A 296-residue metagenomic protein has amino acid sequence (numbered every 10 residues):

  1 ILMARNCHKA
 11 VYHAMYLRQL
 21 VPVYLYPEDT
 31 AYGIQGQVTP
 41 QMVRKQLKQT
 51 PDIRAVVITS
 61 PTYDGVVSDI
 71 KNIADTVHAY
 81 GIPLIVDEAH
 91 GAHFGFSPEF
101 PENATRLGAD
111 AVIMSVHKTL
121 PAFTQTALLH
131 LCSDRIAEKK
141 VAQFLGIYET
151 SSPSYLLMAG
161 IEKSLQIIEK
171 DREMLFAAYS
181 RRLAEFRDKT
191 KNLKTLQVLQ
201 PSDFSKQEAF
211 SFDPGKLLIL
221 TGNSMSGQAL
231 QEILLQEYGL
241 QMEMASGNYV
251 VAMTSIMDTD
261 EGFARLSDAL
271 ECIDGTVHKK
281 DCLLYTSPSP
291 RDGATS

Functional and structural regions predicted by a protein language model:
I1-S202, T221: Conserved PLP-enzyme active-site core in the AAT-like
H13, E208-F210, E243: Sterically constrained small-residue positions within well-ordered secondary structures of folded domains
L183-A184, S202-L218, V250: Conserved glycine-rich beta-strand-loop-beta hairpin in the small C-terminal domain of fold type I
D213-H278, C282: Conserved PLP-binding active-site segment of the aspartate aminotransferase-like
Y285-P290: Conserved small/polar residues in nucleotide/adenosyl-binding loops
